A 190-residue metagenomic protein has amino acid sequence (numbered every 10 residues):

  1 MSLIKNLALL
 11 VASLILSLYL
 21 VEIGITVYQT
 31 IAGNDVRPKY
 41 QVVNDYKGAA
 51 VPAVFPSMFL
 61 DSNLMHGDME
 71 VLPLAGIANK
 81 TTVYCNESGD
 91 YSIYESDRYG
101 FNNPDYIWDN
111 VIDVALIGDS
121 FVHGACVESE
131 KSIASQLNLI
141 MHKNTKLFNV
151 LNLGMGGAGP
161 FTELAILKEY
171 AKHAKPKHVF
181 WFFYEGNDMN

Functional and structural regions predicted by a protein language model:
A8-G24: Hydrophobic membrane-insertion alpha-helices, especially the h-region of bacterial N-terminal signal peptides
T26-G67, P160-N190: Interaction-surface signature
G33-I140: Membrane/wall-proximal cationic-aromatic binding patches
D109-N110, K146, K175: Residue-level preference for short coil/turn positions at secondary-structure junctions
D113-I117, L151, V179: Conserved beta-strand elements of the Class I
N138-M141, T145-K172: A conserved hydrophobic secondary-structure block that centers on an alpha-helix together with its immediately flanking
